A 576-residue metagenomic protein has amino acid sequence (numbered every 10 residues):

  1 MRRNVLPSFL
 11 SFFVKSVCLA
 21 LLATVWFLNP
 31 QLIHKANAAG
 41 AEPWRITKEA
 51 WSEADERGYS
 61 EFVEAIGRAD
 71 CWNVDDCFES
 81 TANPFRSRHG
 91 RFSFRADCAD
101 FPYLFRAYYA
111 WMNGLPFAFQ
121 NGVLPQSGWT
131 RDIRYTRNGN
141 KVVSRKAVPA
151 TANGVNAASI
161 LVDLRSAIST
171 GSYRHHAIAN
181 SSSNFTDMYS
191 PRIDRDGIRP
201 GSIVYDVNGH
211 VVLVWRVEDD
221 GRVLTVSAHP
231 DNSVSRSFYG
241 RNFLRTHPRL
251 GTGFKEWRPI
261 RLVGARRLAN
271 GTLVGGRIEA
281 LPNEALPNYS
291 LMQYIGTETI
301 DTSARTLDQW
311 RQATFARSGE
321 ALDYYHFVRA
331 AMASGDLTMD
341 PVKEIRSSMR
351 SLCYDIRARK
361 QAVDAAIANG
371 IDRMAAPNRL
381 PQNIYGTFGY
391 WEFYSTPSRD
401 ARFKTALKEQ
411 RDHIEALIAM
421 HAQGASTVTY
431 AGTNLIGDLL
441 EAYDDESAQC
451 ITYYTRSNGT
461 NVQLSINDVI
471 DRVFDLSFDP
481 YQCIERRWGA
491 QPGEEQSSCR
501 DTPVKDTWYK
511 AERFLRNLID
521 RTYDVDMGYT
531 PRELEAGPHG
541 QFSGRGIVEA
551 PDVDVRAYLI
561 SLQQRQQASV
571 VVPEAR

Functional and structural regions predicted by a protein language model:
R2-C18, Q31: Bacterial N-terminal signal peptides that target proteins for export
T24-H34: C-terminal segment of classical bacterial N-terminal signal peptides
N37-T170, I178-S183, R266-R576: Mixed-charge, low-complexity intrinsically disordered regions
F185-I193: Active-site neighborhood of thiol-dependent amide/isopeptide-bond enzymes
R192-R199, V204: Short, well-ordered loop/turn sites that connect or cap secondary structure elements
V207, W215-S237: Catalytic Cys-His active-site segments of thiol-dependent hydrolases/isopeptidases
S233-E279: Glycine- and charge-enriched low-complexity intrinsically disordered segments
